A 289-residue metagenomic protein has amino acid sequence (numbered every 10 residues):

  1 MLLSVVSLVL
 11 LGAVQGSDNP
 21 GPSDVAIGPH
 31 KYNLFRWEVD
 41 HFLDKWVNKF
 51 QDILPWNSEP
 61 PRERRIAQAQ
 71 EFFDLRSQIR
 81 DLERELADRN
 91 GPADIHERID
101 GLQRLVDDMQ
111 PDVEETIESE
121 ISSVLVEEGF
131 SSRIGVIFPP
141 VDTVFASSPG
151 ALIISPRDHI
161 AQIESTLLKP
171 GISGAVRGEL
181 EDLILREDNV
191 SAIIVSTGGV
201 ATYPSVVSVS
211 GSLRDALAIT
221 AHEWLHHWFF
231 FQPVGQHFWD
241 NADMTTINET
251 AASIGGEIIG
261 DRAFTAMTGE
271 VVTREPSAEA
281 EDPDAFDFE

Functional and structural regions predicted by a protein language model:
M1-L3, P283-E289: Pan-zinc metallopeptidase signature
M1-S131: N-terminal low-structure segments adjacent to metalloprotease catalytic domains across cellular compartments
Y32-W37, F42, F50, F72-F73 (+7 more regions): Phenylalanine-focused residue identity feature
Q78-L82, A87, G91-E281: Acidic/His-rich structured neighborhood in mature extracellular/periplasmic domains
